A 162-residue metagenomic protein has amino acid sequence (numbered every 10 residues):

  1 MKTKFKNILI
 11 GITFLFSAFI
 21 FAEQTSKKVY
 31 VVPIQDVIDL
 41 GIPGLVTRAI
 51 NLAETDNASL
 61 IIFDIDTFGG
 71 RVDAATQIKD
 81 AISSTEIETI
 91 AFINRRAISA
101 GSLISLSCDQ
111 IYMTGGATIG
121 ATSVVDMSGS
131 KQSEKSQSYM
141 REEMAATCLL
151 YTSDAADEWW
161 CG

Functional and structural regions predicted by a protein language model:
K2-L9: Bacterial N-terminal signal peptides that target proteins for export
L9-I10, Y151: Extended hydrophobic/Leu-rich segments
I10-A18: Bacterial N-terminal signal peptides
E23-S153: Soluble extramembrane regions of membrane proteins in the secretory/endomembrane system
Y151-G162: Single conserved hydrophobic/aromatic residue that forms the stacking wall/gate of nucleotide- or nucleobase-binding
